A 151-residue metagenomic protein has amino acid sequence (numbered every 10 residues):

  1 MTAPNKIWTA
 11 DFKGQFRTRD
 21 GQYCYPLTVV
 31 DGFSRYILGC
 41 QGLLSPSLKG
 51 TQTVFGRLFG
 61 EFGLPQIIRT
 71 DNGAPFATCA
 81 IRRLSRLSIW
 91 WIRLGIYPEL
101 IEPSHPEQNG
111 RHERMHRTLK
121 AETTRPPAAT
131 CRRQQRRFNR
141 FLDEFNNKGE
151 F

Functional and structural regions predicted by a protein language model:
M1-V30, Y36, L44, L48-R57 (+2 more regions): Mobile-element integrase/transposase regions, centering on the N-terminal DNA-binding/Zn-coordinating module
D11, V29, R35, F55 (+6 more regions): Mobile genetic element proteins and their domesticated derivatives, centered on retroelements and DNA transposons
F16, F76-A77, Q108: Short, small-residue-enriched loops and turns at beta-alpha junctions that line or gate enzyme active sites
T18, L38, T78-C79, H116: Active-site-proximal flexible loops/turns
L58-A80, E102-S104: Acidic/histidine-rich, metal-coordinating catalytic segments
I81-R86: Charged helix-capping and loop-helix junction motifs
L87-F151: Charged alpha-helix within mobile-element recombinases
